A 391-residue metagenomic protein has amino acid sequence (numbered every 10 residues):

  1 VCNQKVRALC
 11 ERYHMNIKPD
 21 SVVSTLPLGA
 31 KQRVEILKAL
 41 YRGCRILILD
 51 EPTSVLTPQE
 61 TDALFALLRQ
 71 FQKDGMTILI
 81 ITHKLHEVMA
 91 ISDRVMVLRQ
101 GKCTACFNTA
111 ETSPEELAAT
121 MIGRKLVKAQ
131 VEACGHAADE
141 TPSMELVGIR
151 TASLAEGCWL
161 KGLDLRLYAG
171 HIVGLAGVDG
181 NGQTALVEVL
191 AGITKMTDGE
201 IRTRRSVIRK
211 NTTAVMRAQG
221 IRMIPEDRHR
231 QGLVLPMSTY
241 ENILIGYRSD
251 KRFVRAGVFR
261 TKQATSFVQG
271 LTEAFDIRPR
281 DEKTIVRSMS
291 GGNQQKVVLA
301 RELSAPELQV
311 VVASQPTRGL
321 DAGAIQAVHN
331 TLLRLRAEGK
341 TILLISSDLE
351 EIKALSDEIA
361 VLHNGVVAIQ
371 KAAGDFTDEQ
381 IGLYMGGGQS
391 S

Functional and structural regions predicted by a protein language model:
V1-S391: Glycine-rich phosphate-binding loops of nucleotide-dependent enzymes
